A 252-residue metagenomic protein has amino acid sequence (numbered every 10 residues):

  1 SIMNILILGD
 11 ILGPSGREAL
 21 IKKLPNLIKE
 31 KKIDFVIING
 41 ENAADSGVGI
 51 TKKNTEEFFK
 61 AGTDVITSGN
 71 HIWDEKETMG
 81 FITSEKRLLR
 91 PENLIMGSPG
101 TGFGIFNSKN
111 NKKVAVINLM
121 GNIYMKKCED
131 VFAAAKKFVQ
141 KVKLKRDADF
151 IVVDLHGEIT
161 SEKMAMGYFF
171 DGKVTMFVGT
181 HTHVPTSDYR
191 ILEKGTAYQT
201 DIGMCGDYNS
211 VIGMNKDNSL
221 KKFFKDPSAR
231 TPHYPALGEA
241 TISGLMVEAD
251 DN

Functional and structural regions predicted by a protein language model:
I2-N252: Acidic, metal/ion-coordinating pockets
